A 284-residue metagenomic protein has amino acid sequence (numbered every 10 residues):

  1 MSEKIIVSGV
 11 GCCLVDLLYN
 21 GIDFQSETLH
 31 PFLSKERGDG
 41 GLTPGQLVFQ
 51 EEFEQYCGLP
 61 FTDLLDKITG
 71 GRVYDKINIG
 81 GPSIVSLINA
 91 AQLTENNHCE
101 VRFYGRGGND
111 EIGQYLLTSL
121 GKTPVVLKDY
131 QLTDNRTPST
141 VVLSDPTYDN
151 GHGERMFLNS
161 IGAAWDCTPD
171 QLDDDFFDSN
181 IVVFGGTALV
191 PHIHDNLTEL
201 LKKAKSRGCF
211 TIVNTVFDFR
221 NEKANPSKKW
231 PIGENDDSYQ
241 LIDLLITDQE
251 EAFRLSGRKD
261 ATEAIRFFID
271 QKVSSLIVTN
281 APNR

Functional and structural regions predicted by a protein language model:
S2-R102, E111, Y115: Glycine-rich phosphate/adenosyl-contacting loop at the front of the ribokinase-like
G9, F103-G105, L143, V213 (+2 more regions): Structural beta-sheet core signal
A91, E95, G121, K202-S206 (+1 more regions): Anion (oxyanion) recognition and catalysis
V101, L127, T211-V213: Hydrophobic beta-strand scaffold residues
R106, Y130-L132, T140-P191: Conserved phosphate-binding/catalytic loop of the ribokinase/pfkB sugar-kinase fold
D110-T123, V142-Y148: Active-site-proximal loop->helix
S119-N135: A glycine-rich helix N-cap at a beta->alpha junction
I181-F267, S274-S275, N280-R284: Conserved beta-alpha-beta core of the PfkB/ribokinase-like small-molecule kinase fold
